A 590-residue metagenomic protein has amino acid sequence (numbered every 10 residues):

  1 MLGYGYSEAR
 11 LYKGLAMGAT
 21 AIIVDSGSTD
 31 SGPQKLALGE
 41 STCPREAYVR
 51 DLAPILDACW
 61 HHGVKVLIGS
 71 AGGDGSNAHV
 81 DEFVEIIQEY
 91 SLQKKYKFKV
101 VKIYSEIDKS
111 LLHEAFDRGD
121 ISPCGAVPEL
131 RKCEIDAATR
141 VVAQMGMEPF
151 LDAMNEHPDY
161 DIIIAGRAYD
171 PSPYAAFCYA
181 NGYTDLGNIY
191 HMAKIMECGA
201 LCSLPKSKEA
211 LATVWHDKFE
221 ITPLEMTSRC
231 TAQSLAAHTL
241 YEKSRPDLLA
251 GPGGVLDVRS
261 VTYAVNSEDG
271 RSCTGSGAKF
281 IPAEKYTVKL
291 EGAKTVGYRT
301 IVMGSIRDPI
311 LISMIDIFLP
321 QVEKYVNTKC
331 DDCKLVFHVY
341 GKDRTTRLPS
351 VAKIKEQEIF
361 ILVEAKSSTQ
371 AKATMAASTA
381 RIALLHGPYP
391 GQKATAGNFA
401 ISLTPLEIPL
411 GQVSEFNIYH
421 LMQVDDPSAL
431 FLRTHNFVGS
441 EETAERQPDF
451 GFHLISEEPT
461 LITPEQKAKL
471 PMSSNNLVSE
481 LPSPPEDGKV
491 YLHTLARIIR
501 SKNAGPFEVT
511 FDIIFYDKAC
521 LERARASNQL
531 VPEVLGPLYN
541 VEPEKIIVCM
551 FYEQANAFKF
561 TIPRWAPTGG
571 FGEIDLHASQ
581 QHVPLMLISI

Functional and structural regions predicted by a protein language model:
M1-G14: N-terminal amphipathic/basic leader segments beginning at the initiator methionine
L2, S28-D30, A71-D81, G166-P173 (+1 more regions): Gly/Ser/Thr-rich loops at beta-strand to alpha-helix junctions that form or flank small-molecule/cofactor-binding
M17-Q34: N-terminal glycine-rich anion-binding loops that anchor highly charged ligand groups
K97-D117, G341, F399-Q412, M550-P563: Short, conserved secondary-structure transition motifs
I107-A165: An acidic, phosphate/nucleotide-engaging active-site surface
P173-Y174, C178-D343, R347, K467: Small-residue-enriched flexible segments
E284-K469, S479, E544: C-terminal non-catalytic interaction/assembly regions of soluble proteins
V413-I590: Long, contiguous binding/interaction regions
